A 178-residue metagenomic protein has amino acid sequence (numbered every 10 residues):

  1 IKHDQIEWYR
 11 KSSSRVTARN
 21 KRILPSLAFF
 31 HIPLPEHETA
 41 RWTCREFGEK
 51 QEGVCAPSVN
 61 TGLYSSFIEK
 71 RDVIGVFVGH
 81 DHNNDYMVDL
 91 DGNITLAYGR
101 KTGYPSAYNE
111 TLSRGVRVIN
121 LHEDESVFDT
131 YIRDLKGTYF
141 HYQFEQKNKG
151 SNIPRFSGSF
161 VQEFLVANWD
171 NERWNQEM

Functional and structural regions predicted by a protein language model:
I1-D85: His/acidic metal-ligating clusters that form di-metal
L63-K70, N84-N171: Binuclear metal-dependent phosphoesterase catalytic core
